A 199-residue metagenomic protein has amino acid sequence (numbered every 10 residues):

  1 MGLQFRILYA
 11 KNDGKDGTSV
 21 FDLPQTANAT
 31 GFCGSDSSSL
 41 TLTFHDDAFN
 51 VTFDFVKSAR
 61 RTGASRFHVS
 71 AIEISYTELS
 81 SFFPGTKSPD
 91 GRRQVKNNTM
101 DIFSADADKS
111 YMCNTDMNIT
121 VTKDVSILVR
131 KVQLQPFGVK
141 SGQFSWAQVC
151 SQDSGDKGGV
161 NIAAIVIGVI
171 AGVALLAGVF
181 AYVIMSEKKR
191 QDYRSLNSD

Functional and structural regions predicted by a protein language model:
M1-V149: Non-cytosolic ectodomains/luminal loops of secretory-pathway membrane proteins
C150-D199: C-terminal single-pass transmembrane alpha-helix
